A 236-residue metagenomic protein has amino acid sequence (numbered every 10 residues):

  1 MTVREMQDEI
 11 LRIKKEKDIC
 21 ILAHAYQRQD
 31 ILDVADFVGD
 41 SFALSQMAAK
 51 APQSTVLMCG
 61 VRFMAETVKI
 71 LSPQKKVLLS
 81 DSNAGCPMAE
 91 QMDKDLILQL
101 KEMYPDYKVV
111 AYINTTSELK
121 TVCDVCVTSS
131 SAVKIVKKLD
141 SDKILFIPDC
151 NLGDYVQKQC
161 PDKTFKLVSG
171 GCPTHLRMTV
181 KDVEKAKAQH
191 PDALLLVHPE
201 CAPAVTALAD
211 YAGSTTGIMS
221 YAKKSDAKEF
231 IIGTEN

Functional and structural regions predicted by a protein language model:
M1-N236: Active-site loop-to-helix "anion-binding N-cap" substructures in soluble metabolic enzymes
